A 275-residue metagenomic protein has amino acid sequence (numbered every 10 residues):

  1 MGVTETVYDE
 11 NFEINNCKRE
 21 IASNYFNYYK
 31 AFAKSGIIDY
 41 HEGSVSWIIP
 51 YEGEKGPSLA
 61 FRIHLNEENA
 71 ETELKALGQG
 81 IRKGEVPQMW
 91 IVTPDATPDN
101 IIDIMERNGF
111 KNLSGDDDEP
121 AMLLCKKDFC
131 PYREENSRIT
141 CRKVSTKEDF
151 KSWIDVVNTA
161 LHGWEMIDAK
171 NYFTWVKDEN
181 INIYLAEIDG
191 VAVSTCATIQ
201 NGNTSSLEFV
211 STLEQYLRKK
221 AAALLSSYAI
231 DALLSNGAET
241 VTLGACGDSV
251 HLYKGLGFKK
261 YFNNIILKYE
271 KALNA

Functional and structural regions predicted by a protein language model:
M1-K83, T97, I167: N-terminal charged segments
G2-N11, Y40-G43, K111, K126-K147: Conserved N-terminal entry element of GNAT/NAT acetyltransferase domains
N69-T140, L267-E270: Acyl-donor-binding surface of acyltransferase catalytic domains
A70-G78, F209-T212, R218-S235: Conserved acetyl-CoA-binding loop-helix of GNAT-fold acetyltransferases
G84-P94, L233-A245: Conserved GNAT acetyl-CoA-binding A-motif
T97-N112, A223, G247-N263: Conserved active-site alpha-helix within GNAT-family acetyltransferase domains
D117, N158, W164-Q215: A conserved beta-strand-loop-helix scaffold within acyl/acetyltransferase catalytic domains
K147-T159: A short, well-structured alpha-helix characteristic of acyl/acetyltransferase catalytic modules
